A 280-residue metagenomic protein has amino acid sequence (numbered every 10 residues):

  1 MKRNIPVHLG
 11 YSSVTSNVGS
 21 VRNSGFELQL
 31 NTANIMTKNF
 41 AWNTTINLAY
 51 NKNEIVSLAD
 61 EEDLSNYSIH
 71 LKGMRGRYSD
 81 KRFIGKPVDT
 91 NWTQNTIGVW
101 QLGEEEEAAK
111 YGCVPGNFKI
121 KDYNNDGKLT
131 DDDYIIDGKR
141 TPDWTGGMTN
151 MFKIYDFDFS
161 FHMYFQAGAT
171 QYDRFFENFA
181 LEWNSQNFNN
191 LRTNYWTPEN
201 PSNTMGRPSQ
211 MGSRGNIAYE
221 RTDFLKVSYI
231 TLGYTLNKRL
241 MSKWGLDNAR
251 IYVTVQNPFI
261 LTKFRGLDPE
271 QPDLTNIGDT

Functional and structural regions predicted by a protein language model:
M1, S24-N34, W42-Y50, G146-F152 (+3 more regions): Membrane-embedded beta-strands that build the outer-membrane beta-barrel scaffold
M1-R3, N53-S68, G168-W196, W244 (+1 more regions): Outer-membrane beta-barrel and related beta-rich outer-membrane complex signature in Gram-negative bacteria
K2-I5, S13-V21, S57-E61, S79-F83 (+4 more regions): Extracellular/periplasm-exposed beta-strand and loop segments of Gram-negative cell-envelope proteins, dominated by
K2-S12, Y123-D131, S202-N216, D273-D279: Flexible, solvent-exposed coil segments and beta strand-coil junctions, predominantly the extracellular/periplasmic
S16, V21-R22, F26, A33-K139 (+2 more regions): Conserved small-residue
R22-F26, F40, P142-G146, D223-S228 (+1 more regions): Residues that define the transmembrane beta-barrel architecture of outer-membrane proteins
T90, P115, Q166-Q256: Extracytoplasmic gating/loop element in the C-terminal half of outer-membrane beta-barrel translocons and assembly
V253-Q256, T262-T280: In a subset of proteins, long, contiguous C-terminal domains/tails are tracked
